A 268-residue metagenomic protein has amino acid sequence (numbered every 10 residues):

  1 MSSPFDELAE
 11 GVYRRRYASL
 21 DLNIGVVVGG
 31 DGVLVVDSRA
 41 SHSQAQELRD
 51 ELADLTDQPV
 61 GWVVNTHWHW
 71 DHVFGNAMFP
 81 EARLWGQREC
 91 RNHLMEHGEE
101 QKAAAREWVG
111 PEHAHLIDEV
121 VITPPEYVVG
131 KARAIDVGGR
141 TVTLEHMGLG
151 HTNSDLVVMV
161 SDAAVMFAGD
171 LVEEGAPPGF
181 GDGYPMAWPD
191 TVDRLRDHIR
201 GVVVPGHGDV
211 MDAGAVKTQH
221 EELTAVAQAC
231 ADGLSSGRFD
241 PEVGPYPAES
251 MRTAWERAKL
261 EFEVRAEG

Functional and structural regions predicted by a protein language model:
S3-E51, L156-G169: Conserved beta-strand hairpin/beta-sheet module of binuclear metal-dependent hydrolase folds, prominently
E7, N92-H146, D162, R196: Metallo-beta-lactamase
G11, V27, D37, L52 (+9 more regions): Divalent metal-coordination and catalytic microenvironments
R14, L34-D37, G61-V64, T143-L144: Short catalytic-loop micro-motif centered on adjacent basic/acidic residues
Y17-S19, Y127-V128, G148-T152: A short catalytic or substrate-binding loop motif that flags glycine-/basic-rich loops and adjacent residues that bind
G30-G32, S43-G86, I199: Active-site metal-binding motif and surrounding structural segment of the metallo-beta-lactamase
G32-L34, A40-H42, A134, T141-A225: Metallo-beta-lactamase
R196-V202, V210-G268: Accessory terminal helices/loops
